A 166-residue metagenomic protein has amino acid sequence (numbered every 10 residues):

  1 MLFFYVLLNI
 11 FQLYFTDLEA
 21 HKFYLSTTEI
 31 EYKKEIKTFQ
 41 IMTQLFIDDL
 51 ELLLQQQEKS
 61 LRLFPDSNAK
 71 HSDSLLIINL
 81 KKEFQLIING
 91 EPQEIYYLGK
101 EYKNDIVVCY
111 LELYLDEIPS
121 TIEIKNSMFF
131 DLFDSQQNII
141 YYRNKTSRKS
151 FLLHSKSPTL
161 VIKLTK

Functional and structural regions predicted by a protein language model:
M1-H21: Bacterial Sec-dependent N-terminal signal peptides
L18-K166: N-terminal soluble domains immediately following signal/targeting peptides that reside in extracytoplasmic
